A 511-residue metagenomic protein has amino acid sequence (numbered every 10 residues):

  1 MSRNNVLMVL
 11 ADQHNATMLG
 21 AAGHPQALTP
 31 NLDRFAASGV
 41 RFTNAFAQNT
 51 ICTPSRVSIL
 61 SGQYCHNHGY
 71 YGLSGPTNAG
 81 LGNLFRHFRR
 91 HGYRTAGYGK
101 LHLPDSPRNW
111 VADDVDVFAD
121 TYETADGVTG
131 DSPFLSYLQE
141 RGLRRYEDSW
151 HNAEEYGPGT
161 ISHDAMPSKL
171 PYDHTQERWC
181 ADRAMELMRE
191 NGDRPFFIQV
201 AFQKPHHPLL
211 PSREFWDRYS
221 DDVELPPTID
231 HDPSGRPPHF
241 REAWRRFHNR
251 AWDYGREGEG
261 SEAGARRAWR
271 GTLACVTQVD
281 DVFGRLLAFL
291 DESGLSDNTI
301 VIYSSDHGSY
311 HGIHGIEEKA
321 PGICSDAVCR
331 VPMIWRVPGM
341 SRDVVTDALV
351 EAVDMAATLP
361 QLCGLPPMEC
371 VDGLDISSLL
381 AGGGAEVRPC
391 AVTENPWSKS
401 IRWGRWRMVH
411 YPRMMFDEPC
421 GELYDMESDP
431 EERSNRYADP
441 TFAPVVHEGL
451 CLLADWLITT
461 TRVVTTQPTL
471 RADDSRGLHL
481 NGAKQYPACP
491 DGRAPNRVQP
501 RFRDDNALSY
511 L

Functional and structural regions predicted by a protein language model:
M1-Y411, M415-P419, P430-C451, N481-L511: Formylglycine-dependent sulfatase
P440-L480: A contiguous, mid-protein "functional segment" used to position or interact with cofactors/ions or partner subunits
